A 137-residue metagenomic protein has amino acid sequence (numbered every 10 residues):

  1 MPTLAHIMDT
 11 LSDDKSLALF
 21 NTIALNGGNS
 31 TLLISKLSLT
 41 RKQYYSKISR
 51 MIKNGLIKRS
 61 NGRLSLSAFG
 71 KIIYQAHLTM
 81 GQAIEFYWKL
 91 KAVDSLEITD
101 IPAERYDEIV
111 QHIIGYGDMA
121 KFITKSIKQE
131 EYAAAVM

Functional and structural regions predicted by a protein language model:
M1-A18: Short alpha-helical segments that sit at the start of domains
D14, L25-N29: Short capping segments at the starts of secondary-structure elements
L17-N21, I72: Pre-recognition alpha-helix immediately N-terminal to the DNA-recognition helix within helix-turn-helix or winged-helix
S35-K53: Short amphipathic alpha-helical interaction segments
I52-R63: A short, conserved structural fragment
A68-I98: Conserved segment of winged-helix/HTH DNA-binding domains
K91-M137: Exposed, interaction-prone assembly regions rather than primary DNA-binding/catalytic cores
